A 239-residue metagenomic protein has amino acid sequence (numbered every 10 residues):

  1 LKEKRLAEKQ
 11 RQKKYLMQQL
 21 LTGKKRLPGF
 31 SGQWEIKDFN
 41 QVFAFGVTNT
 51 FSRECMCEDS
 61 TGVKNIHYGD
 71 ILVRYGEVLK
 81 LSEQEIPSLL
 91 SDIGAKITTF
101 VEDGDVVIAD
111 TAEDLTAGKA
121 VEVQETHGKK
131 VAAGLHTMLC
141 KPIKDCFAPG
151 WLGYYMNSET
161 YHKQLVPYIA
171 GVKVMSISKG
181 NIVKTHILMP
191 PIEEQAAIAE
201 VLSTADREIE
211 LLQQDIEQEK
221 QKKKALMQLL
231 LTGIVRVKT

Functional and structural regions predicted by a protein language model:
L1-Q33, K184, L188-T239: Amphipathic alpha-helical coiled-coil/heptad-repeat segments
L27-T50, K184: Non-catalytic DNA-recognition/assembly elements of restriction-modification systems
N40-C57, D70-V106: Sequence-specific dsDNA recognition surfaces
F45, I71-R74, D114, C146 (+1 more regions): Active-site/binding-pocket entry motifs
R53, K129-M138, F147, H162 (+1 more regions): A short glycine-rich beta-alpha junction/loop motif
L72-E85, V106-A133, G150-Y154, K163-P167: Short, ligand-facing micro-motifs at secondary-structure edges
